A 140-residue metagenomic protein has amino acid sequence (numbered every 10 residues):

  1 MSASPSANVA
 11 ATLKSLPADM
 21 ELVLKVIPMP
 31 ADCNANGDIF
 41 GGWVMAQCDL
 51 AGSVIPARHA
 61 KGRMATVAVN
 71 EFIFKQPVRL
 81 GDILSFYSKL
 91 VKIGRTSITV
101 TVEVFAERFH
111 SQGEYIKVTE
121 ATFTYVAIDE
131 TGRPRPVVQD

Functional and structural regions predicted by a protein language model:
A3-S6, T12-K14, A18-L24, R79-I83 (+1 more regions): HotDog/MaoC-like acyl-thioester-processing domains
L24-V26, P30: A positional/architectural concept
A31-A46: A conserved, well-ordered hydrophobic junction motif at loop->secondary-structure transitions
G42-G62: Active-site helix/loop of acyl-thioester processing domains in fatty-acid/polyketide metabolism, spanning hotdog-fold
K61-P77: Small beta-barrel nucleic-acid-binding modules, principally OB-folds
